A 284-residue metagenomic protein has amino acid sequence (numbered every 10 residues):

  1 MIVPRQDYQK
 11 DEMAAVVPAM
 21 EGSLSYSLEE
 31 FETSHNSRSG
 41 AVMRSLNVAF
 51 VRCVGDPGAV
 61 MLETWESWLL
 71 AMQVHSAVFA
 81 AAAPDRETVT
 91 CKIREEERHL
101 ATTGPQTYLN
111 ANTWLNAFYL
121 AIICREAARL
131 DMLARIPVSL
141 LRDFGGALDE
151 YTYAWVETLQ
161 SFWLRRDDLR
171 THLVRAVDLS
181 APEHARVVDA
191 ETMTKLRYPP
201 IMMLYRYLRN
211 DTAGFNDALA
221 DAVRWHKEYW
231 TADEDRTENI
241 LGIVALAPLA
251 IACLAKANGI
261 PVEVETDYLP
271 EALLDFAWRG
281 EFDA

Functional and structural regions predicted by a protein language model:
M1-Y8: Intrinsically disordered, low-structural-confidence terminal and linker regions
E12-W225: Eukaryote-skewed repeat-based solenoidal scaffolds used as protein-protein interaction platforms, primarily
P200, L204-A284: Long, ordered, amphipathic alpha-helical scaffolds
